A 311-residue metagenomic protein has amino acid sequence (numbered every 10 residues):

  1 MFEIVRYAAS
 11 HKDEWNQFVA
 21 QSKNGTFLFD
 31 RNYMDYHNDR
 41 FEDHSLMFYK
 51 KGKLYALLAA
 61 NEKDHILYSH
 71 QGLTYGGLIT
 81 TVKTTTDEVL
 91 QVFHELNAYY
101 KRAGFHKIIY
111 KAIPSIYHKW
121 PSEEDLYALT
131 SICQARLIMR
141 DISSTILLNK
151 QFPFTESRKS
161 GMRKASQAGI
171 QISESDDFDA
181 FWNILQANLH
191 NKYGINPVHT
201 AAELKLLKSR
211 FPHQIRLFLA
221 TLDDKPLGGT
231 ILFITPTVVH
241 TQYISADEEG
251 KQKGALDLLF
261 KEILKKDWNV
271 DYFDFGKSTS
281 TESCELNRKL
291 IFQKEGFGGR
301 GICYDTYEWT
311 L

Functional and structural regions predicted by a protein language model:
F2-K51, Y55-I66, A112-G250: A conserved beta-strand-loop-helix scaffold within acyl/acetyltransferase catalytic domains
Y49, L57-A60, L73, I79 (+2 more regions): Aromatic (often tryptophan-rich) hydrophobic motifs at membrane interfaces
H65-G77: Conserved acyl-donor/pantetheine-binding loop and adjacent beta-alpha core of acyl/acetyltransferases and related
F93-H94, K101, I116: Long, mid-chain structured domain cores
Y99, F105, Q134-R136: Conserved alpha/beta cores of soluble small-molecule-handling proteins
K101, S166, E295: Anion (oxyanion) recognition and catalysis
A103-P114, W268-S278: Conserved GNAT acetyl-CoA-binding A-motif
H106, Q171, R300: Residue-level detector of anion-binding/catalytic polar loops
